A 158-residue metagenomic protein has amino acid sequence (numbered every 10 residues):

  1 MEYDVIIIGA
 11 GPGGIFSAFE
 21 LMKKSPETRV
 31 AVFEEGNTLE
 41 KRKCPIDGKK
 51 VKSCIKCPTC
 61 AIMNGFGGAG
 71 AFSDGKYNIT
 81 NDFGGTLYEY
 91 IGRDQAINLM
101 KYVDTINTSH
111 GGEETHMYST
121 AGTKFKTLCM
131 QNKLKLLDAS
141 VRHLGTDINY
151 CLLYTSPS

Functional and structural regions predicted by a protein language model:
E2-G13, A31: Beta1/beta-strand and adjacent pyrophosphate-binding region of the FAD-binding site in flavoprotein oxidoreductases
A10, E35-T38: An acidic- and aromatic-residue-enriched active-site/binding cleft used to recognize and process polar
G14-I15, Y150: Short alpha-helical patches at coil-to-helix transitions and adjacent helical residues in well-structured domains
A18, M22: Gly/Ala-rich phosphate-binding loop of Rossmann-like dinucleotide-binding domains, activating on the conserved
T28-E34: Short beta-strand "acidic-cap" motif of Rossmann-like dinucleotide-binding folds
T38-L153: Conserved N-terminal/central alpha/beta ligand/cofactor-binding core
Y154-S158: Conserved small/polar residues in nucleotide/adenosyl-binding loops
